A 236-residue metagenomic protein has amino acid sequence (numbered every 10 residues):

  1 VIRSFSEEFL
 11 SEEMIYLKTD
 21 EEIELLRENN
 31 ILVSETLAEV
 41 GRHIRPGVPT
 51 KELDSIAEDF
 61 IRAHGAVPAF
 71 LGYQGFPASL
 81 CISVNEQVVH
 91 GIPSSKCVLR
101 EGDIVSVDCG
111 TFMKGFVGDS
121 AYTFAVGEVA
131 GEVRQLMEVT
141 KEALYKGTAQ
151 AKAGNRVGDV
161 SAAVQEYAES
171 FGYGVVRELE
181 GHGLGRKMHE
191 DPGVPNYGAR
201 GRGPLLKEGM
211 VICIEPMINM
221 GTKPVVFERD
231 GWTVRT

Functional and structural regions predicted by a protein language model:
I2-T236: Active-site neighborhoods and metal-handling regions in enzymes and metal-associated proteins
